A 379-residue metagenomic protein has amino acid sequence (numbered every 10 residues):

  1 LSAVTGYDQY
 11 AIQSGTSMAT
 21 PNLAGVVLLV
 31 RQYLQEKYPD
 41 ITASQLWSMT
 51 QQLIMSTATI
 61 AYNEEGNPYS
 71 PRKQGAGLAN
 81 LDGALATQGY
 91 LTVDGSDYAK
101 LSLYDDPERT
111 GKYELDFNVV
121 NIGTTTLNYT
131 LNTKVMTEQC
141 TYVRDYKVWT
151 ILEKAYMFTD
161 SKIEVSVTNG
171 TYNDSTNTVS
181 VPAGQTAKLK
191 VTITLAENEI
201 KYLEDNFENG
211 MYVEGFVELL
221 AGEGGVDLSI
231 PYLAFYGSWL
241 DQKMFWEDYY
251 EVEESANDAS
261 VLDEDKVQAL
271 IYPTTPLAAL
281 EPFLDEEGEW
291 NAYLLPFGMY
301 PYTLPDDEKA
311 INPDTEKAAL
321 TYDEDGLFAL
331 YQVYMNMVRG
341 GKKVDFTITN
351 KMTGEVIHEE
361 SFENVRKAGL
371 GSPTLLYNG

Functional and structural regions predicted by a protein language model:
L1-G66, K201, F207: Hydrolase catalytic cores
G15, D106-K112, P182-T186, E264 (+1 more regions): Solvent-exposed, conformationally flexible loop/turn segments
D40-I41, D106-E108, E204-N209, K243 (+1 more regions): Short consensus segments that form the blades of beta-propeller domains, in both extracellular/periplasmic
A43-A99, V119-Y142, L220, Q242-K243: Catalytic cores of secreted or luminal carbohydrate-active enzymes
L81-L127, N132-V135, M244-G326: Beta-sheet-dominated interaction scaffolds and their linkers
G95-L101, T124-L203, E287, L295-K309 (+1 more regions): Surface-exposed binding patches on compact interaction domains or structured appendages
L115-N121, V191, A329-R339, Y377: Aromatic/hydrophobic beta-strand junction motif of beta-rich domains
N198-D241: Terminal connector regions
